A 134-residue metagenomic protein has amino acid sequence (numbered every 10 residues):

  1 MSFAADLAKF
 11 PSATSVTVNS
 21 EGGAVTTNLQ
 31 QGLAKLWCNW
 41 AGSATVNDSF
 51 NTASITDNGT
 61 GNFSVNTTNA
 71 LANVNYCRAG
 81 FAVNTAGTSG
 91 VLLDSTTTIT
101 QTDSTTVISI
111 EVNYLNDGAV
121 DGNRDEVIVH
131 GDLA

Functional and structural regions predicted by a protein language model:
S2-A4, K9-A72, Y114-A134: Extracellular receptor-binding modules and their adjoining Ser/Thr/Gly/Asp/Asn-rich linkers
S12-S15, A24-V25, V83, S95-T98 (+1 more regions): A detector of low-complexity, intrinsically disordered, Ser/Thr/Gly/Pro/Ala-rich segments
A70, N84-T85: Extracellular/virion structural assembly segments
N75-N84: Change to "...patches in solvent-exposed regions of secreted, membrane-anchored, or virion-exposed structural
A86-A134: Extracellular jelly-roll beta-sandwich "head" domains, especially the C-terminal globular C1q domain
